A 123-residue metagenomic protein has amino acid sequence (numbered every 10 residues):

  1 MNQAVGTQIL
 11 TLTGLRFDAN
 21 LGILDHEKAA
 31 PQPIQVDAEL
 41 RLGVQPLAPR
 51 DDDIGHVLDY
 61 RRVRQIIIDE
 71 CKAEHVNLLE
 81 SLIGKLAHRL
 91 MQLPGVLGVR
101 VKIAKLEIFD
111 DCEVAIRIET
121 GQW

Functional and structural regions predicted by a protein language model:
M1-W123: N-terminal, polar/charged subdomain of small-to-medium soluble alpha/beta proteins
